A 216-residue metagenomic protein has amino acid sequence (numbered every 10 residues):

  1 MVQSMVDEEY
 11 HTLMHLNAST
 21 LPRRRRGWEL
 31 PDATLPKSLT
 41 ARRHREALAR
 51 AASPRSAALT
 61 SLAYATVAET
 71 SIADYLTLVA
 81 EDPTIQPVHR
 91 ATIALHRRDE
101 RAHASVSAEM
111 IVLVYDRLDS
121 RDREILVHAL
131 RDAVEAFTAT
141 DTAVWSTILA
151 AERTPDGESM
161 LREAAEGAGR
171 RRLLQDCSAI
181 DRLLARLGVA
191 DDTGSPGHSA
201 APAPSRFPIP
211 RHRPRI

Functional and structural regions predicted by a protein language model:
M1-I216: Non-heme di-metal
